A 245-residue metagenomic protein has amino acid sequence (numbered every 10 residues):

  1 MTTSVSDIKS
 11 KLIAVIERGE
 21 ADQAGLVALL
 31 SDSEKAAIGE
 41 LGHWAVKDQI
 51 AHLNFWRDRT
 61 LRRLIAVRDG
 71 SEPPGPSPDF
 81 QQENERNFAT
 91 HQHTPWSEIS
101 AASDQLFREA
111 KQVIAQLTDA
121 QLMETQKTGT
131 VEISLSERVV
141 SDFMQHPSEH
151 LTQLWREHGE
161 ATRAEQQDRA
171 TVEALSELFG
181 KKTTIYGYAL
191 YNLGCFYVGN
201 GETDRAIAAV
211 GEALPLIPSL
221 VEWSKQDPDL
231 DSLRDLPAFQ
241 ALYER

Functional and structural regions predicted by a protein language model:
T2, E17, A21, K35-Q82 (+2 more regions): Short, contiguous alpha-helical
Q82-M123, R138: Acidic/histidine-rich alpha-helical segments that form the ligand environment of transition-metal centers
R163, R205, A238-A241: Alpha-helical positions within canonical tetratricopeptide repeat
Y188, E222-W223: Start-of-helix register in tetratricopeptide repeats
N192, Q226-D229: "A position-specific structural signal for the A-helix of alpha-solenoid helical repeats
